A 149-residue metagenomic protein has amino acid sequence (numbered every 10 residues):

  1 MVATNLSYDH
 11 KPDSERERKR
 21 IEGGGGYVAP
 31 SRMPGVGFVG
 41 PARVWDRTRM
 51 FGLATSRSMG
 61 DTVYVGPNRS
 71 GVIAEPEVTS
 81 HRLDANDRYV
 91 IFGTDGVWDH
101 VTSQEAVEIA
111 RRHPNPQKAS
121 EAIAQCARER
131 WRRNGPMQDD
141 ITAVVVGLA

Functional and structural regions predicted by a protein language model:
M1-A149: PP2C/PPM-type serine/threonine phosphatase catalytic core, specifically the conserved beta-strand-loop-alpha-helix
